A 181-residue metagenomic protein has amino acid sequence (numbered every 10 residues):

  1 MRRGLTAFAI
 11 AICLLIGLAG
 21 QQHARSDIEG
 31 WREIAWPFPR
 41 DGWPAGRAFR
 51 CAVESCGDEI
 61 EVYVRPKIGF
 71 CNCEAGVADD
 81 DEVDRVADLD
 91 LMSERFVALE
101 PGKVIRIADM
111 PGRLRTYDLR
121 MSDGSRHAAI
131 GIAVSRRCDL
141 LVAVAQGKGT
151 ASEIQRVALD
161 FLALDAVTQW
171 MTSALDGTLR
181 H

Functional and structural regions predicted by a protein language model:
R2-Q21: Hydrophobic membrane-insertion alpha-helices, especially the h-region of bacterial N-terminal signal peptides
G17, R50, G76-V77, V157-D160: Ribonuclease/tRNase effector modules and their secretory precursors
Q22-I34: Ser/Thr/Pro/Gly-rich low-complexity linker/stalk segments immediately outside membranes or between
A35-E82: Secretory pathway targeting signatures of secreted, lumenal, and periplasmic proteins
R65-G69, D118-G124, V134-C138, V144-T150: Short, flexible beta-strand-to-coil junctions
D79-A98: Long, charged/polar, surface-exposed segments that mediate recognition or autoinhibition
S93-R136: Signature of long, low-cysteine stretches enriched in small and polar/charged residues
L141-H181: Surface-exposed amphipathic alpha-helical segments
